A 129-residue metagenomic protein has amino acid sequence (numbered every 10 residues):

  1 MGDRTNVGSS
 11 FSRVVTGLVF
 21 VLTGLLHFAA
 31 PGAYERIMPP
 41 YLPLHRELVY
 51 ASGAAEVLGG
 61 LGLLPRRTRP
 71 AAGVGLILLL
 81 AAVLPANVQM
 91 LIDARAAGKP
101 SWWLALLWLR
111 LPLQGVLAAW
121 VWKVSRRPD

Functional and structural regions predicted by a protein language model:
M1-D129: Membrane-interface extramembranous regions
